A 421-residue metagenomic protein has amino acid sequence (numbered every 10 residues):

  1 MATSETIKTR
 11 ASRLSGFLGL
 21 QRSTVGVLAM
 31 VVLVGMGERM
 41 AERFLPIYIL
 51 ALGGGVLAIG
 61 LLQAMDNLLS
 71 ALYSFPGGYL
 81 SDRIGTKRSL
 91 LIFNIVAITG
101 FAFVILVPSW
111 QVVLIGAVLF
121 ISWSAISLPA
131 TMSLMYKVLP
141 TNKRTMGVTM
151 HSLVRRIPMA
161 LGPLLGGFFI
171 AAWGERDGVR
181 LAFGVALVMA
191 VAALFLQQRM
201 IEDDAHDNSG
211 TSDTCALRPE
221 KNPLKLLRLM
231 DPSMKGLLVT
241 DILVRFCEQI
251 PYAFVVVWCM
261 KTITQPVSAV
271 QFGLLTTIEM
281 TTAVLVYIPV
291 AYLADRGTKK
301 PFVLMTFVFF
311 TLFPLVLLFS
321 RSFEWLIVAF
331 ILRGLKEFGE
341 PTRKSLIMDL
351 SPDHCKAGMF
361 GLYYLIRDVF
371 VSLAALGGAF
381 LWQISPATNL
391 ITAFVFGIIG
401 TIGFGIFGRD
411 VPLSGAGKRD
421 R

Functional and structural regions predicted by a protein language model:
A2-Q21, D203-T240, R421: Juxtamembrane intracellular "pre-TM" segments in multi-pass secondary transporters
R10-L69, S233-L275: Helix-loop boundary and gating motifs at the non-cytosolic
I47, A51, L161-R180, V257 (+2 more regions): Transmembrane alpha-helix termini and helix-breaking/packing motifs in multi-pass membrane transporters
Y73-G85, I170, V286-T298, W382: Helix-to-loop junctions at the C-terminal end of transmembrane segments in multipass secondary transporters
R88-F103, L187, P301-V316: Structural signature of the two symmetry-related core transmembrane helices
I105-A117, L318-A329: Helix-loop junctions at membrane interfaces in 12-TM secondary transporters
V118-R155, L346: Cytoplasmic helix-loop-helix junction between adjacent transmembrane helices in 12-TM secondary transporters
L187-S209, T401-G408: C-terminal membrane-cytosol helix-exit motif in multi-pass small-molecule transporters
